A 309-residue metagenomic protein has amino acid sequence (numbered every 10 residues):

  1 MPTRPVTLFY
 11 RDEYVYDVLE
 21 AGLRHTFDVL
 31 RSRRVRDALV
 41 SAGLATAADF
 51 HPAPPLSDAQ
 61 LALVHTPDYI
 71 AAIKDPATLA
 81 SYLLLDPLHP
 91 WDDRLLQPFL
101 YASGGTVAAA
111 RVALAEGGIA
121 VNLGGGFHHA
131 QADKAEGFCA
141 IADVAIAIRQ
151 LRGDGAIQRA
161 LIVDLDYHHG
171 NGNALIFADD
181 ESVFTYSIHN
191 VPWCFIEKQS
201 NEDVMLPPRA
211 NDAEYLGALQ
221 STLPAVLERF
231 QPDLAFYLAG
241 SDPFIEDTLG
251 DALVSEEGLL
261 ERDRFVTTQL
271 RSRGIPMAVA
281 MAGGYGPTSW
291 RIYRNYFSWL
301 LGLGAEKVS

Functional and structural regions predicted by a protein language model:
M1-Q60: N-terminal low-complexity, Ser/Thr- and acidic-residue-enriched intrinsically disordered segments
P2-P5, F9, K74, A80-S309: A general "terminal functional-core" signal
Y14, T78-L79: Glycine-rich phosphate-binding segment of PLP-dependent enzymes
V40, T66, A178-E181: A generic structural signal for secondary-structure junctions that act as hinges or helix/strand caps at the edges
A42, A48, A53-L56, H65 (+4 more regions): Short, functionally important structural connectors and interaction interfaces within domains
P54-T78: Charged, often glycine-rich, active-site loop that binds/positions anionic groups
